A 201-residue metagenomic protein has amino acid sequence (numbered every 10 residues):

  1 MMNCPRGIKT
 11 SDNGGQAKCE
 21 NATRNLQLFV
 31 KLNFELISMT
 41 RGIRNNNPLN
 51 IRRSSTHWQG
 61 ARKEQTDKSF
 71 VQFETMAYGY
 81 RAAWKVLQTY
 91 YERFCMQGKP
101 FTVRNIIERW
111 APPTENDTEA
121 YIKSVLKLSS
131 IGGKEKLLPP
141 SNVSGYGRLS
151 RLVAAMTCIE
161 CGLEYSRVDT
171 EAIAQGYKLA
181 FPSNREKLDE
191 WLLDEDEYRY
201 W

Functional and structural regions predicted by a protein language model:
N3-W201: Cell-wall polysaccharide-cleaving catalytic domain and substrate-binding groove, primarily in peptidoglycan/chitin
